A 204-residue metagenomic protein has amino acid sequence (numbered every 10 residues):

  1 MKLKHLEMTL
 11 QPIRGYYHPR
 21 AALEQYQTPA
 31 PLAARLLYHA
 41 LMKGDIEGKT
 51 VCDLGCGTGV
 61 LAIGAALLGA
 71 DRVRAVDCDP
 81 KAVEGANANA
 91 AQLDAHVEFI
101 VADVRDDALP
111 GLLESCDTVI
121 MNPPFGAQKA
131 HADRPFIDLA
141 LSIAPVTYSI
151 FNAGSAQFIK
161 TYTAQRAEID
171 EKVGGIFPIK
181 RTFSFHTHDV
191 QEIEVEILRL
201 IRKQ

Functional and structural regions predicted by a protein language model:
M1-Q204: Class I S-adenosyl-L-methionine-dependent methyltransferase catalytic core
